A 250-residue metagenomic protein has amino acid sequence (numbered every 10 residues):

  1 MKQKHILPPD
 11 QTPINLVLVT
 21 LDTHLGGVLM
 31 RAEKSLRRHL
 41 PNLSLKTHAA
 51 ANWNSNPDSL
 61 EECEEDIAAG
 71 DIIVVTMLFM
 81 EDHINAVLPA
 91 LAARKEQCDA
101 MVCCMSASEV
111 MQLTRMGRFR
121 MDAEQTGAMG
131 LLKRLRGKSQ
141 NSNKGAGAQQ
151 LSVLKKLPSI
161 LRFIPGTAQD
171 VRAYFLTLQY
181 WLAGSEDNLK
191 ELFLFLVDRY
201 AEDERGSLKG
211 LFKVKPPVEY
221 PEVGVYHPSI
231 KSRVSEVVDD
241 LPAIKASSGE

Functional and structural regions predicted by a protein language model:
M1-E250: An N-terminal assembly and electron-transfer interface module characteristic of large anaerobic redox and radical
